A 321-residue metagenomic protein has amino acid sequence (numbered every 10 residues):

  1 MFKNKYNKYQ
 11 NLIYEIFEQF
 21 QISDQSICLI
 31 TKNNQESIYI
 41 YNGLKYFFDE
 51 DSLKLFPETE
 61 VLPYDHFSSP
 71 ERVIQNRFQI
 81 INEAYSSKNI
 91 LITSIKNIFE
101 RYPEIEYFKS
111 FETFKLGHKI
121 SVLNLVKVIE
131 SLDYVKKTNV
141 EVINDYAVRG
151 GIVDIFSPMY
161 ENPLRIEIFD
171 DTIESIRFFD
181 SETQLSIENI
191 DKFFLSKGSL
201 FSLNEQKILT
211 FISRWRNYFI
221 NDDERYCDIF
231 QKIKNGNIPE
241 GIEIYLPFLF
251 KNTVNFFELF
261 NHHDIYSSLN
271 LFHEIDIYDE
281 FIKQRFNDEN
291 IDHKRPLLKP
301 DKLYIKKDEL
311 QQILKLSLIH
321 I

Functional and structural regions predicted by a protein language model:
M1-I319: ASCE RecA-like P-loop NTPase motor cores that couple ATP hydrolysis to mechanical translocation on nucleic acids
